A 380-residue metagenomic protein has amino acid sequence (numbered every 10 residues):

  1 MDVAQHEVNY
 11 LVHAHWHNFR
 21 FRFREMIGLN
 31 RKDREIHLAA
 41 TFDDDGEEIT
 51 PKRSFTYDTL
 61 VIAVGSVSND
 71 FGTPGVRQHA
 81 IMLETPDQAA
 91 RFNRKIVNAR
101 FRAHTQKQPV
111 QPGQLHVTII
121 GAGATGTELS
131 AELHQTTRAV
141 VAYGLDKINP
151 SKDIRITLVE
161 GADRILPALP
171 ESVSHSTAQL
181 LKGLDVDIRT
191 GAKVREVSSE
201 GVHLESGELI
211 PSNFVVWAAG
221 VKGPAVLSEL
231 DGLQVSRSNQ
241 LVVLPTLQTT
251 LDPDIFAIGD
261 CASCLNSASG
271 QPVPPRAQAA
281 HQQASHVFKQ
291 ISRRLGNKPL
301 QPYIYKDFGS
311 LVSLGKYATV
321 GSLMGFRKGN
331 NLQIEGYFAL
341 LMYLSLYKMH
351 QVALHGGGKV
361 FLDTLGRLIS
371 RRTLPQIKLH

Functional and structural regions predicted by a protein language model:
M1-D58, L169-D187, L341, K348: N-terminal Rossmann-like dinucleotide/flavin-binding domain of flavoprotein oxidoreductases that bind FAD/FMN
F21-H116, V216: FAD-binding core/adjacent interface of flavoenzyme oxidoreductases
F21-L38, H134-P245, T249-L251, P299-L300: A Rossmann-like FAD-binding core segment of flavoenzymes
G65-S68, S130, V221-G223, Y317: Short glycine-rich anion-binding loops that position phosphate/pyrophosphate groups of nucleotides and phosphorylated
Q78-K107, E200-H203, L209-F214, A218-Q282 (+1 more regions): FAD-site-proximal beta/loop scaffold in flavoenzymes
F92-S151: Rossmann-like NAD(P)H-binding beta-loop-alpha module
F288-H380: C-terminal, flexible cofactor-proximal segment of oxidoreductases
